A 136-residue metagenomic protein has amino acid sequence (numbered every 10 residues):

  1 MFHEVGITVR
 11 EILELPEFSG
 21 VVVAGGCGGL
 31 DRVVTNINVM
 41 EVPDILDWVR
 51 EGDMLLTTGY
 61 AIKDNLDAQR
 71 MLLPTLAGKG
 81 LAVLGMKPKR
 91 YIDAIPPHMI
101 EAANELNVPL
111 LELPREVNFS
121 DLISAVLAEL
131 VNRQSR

Functional and structural regions predicted by a protein language model:
M1-R136: Alpha-helical/coil-rich non-catalytic "connector" segments in signaling and regulatory proteins
